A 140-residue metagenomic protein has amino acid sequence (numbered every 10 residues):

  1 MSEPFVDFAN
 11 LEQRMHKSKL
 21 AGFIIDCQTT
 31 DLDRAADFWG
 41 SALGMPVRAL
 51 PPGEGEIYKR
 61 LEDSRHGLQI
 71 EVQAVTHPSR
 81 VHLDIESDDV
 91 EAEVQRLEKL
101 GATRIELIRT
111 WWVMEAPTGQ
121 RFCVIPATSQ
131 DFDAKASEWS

Functional and structural regions predicted by a protein language model:
S2-A36, V81-I85, T128-S140: N-terminal beta-strand motif that seeds the catalytic metal site of vicinal oxygen chelate
F5, L43-V81, R121-D131: Conserved short beta-strand elements that form part of the metal-binding/catalytic scaffold of enzyme active sites
F23-I25, I70-V72, L97, A102 (+1 more regions): Hydrophobic beta-strand residues in large extracellular and virion-surface proteins
T29, P78, L83-R121: Vicinal oxygen chelate
T30-P46, E93-K99: Amphipathic alpha-helical segments
E56-Y58, M114-A116, S137: Short secondary-structure boundary/hinge segments and terminal tails
